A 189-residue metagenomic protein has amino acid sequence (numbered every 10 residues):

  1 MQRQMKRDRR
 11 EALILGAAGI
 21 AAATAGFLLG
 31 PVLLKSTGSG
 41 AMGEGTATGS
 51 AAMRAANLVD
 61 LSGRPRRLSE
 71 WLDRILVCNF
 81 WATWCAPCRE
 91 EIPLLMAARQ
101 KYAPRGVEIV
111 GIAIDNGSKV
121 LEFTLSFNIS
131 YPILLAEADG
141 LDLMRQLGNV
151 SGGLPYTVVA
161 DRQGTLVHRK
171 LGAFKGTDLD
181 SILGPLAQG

Functional and structural regions predicted by a protein language model:
M1-A55: N-terminal targeting signals for export/organelle localization
M53-R54, L76, L154-P155: Short loop/turn microsegments at loop-to-beta-strand junctions
A56, F80-W81, F123, Y131: Conserved hydrophobic/aromatic "anchor" residues that stabilize well-ordered secondary structure elements
L61, W71, R162: Short, ordered coil/turn segments that flank beta-strands lining enzyme active or ligand-binding pockets
L68-C85: Short active-site neighborhood of thiol/selenol oxidoreductases, capturing the structured segment around
R89-N128, A138-R145: Structural microenvironment flanking redox-active thiols in thiol-disulfide oxidoreductases
S126-I129, A138-G184: Thiol/disulfide oxidoreductase modules built on the thioredoxin-like
L134-A136: Short acidic-hydrophobic, aromatic-tinged amphipathic segments that line or gate anion-handling sites
